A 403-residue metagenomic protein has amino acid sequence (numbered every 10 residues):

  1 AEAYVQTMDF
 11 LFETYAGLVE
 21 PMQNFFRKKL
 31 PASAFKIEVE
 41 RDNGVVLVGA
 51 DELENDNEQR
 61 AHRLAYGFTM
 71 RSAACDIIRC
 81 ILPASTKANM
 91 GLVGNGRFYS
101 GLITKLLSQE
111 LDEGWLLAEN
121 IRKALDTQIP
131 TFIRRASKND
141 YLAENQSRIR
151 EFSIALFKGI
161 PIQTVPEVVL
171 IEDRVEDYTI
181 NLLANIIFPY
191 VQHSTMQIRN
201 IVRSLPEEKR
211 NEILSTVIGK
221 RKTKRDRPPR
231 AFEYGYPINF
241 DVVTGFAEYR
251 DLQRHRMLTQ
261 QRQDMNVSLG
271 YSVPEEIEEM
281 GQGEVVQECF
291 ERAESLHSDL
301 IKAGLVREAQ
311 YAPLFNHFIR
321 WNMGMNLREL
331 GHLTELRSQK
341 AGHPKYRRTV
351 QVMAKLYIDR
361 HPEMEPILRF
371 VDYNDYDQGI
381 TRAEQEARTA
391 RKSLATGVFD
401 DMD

Functional and structural regions predicted by a protein language model:
A1-D403: A conserved ligand/cofactor-binding region detector
